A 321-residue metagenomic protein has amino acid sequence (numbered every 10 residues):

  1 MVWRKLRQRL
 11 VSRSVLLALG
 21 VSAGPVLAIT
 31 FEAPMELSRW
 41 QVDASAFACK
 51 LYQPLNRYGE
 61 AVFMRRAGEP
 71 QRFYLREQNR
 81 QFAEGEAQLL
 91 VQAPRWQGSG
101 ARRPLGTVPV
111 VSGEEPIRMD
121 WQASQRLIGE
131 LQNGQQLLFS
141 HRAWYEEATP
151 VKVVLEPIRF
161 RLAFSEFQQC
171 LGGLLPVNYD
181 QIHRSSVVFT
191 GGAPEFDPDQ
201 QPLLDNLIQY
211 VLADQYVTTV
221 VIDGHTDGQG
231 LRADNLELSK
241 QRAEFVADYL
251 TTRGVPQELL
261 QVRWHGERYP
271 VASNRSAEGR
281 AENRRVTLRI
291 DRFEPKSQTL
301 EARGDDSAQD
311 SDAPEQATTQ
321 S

Functional and structural regions predicted by a protein language model:
V2-V15: Bacterial N-terminal signal peptides that target proteins for export
V26-V177: N-terminal targeting leaders that direct proteins to extracytoplasmic destinations
P116-R118, V188-D197, R232-L236: Second-shell loop/turn segments in exported
R126, D199-N206, E237, Q241-F245: Extracytoplasmic/secreted proteins, especially bacterial periplasmic and envelope-associated proteins
Q136-T218, R292-S321: Periplasmic peptidoglycan-binding/tethering modules of Gram-negative envelope proteins
T226-S321: Periplasmic OmpA-like peptidoglycan-binding domain that tethers envelope proteins to the cell wall
